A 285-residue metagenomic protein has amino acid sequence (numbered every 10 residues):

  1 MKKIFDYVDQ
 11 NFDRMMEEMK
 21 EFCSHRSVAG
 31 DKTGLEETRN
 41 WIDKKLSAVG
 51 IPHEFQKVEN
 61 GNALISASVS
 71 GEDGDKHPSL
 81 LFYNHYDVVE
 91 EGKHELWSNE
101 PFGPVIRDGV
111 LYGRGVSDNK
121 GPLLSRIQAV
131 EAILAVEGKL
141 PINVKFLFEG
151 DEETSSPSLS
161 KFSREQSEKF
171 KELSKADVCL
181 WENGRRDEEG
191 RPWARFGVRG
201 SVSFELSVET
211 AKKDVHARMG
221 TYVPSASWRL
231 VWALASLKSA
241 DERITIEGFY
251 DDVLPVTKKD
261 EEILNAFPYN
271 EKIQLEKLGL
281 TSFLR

Functional and structural regions predicted by a protein language model:
M1-H94: N-terminal helical capping/dimerization or prosegment-like subdomains of hydrolases acting on amide or phosphate bonds
D13, S24, S47, A135-G138 (+3 more regions): Generic secondary-structure signature for well-ordered alpha-helical cores
S66, K145, S203-S207: Beta-strand secondary-structure signal
K76-F148: Active-site metal-coordination/substrate-binding segment of hydrolases, especially metallo-dependent peptidases
Y112-G113, K212-A217: Short small-residue beta-strand/loop micro-motif enriched in glycine and branched aliphatics
S117-G197: Acidic/histidine-rich catalytic neighborhood of metal-dependent amide-processing enzymes
K171, D187, F196, H216-R285: Acidic-enriched catalytic cores of C-N bond-cleaving enzymes acting on peptides and small amides
W193-E209: Flexible glycine/proline-rich, aromatic-decorated loop/lid segments
